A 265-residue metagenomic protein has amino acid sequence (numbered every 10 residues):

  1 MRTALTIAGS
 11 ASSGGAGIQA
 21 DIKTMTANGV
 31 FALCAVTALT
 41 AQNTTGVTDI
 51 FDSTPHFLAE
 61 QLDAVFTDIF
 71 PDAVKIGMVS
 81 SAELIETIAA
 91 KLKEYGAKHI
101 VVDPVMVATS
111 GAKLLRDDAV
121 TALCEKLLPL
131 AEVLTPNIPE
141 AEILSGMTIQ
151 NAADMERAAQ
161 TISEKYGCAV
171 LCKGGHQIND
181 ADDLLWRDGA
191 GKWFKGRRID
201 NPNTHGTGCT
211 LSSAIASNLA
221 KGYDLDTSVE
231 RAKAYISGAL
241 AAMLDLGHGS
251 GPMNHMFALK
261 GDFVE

Functional and structural regions predicted by a protein language model:
R2-T6, M25-T109: Conserved N-terminal subdomain of the carbohydrate kinase-like
I7-S13, G191-H205: Short pre-catalytic strand/loop immediately N-terminal to key active-site residues, enriched for Gly-Thr
G14-V30: N-terminal basic/disordered segments at the start of proteins
Q19, T24, E142-I143, N201-L225: Short, small-residue alpha-helix embedded
G29-L33, K192, N218-A232: Phosphate-handling active-site elements
D49-D52, D226-E265: Charged C-terminal helix
E83-E94, C168, D182, A190 (+1 more regions): Nucleotide and nucleotide-moiety/phosphate-recognizing core
D117-G191: Conserved phosphate/ATP/ADP-binding segment of small-molecule kinases
